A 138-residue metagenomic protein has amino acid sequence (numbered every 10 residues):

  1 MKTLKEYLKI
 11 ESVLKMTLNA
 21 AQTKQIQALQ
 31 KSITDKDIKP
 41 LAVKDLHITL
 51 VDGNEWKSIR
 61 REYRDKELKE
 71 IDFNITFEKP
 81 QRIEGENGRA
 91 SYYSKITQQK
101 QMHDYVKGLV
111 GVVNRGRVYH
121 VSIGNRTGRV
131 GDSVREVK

Functional and structural regions predicted by a protein language model:
M1-Y7: Enriched but not universal
Y7-K138: Histidine-dependent nucleotide/RNA phosphoesterase domain, centered on the 2H-phosphoesterase fold with its duplicated
